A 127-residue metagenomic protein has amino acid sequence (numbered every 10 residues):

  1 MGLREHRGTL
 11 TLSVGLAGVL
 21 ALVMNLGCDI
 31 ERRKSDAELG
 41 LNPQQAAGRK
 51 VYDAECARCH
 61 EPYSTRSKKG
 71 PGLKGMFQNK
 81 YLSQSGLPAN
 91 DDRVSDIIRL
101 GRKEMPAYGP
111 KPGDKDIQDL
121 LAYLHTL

Functional and structural regions predicted by a protein language model:
G2-L16: Bacterial N-terminal signal peptides that target proteins for export
M24-G27: C-terminal motif of bacterial Sec signal peptides marking the signal peptidase cleavage site
D29-V51: Electrostatic cytochrome c docking/interface patches
E31-K34, T65-R66, T126-L127: Inter-heme linker and motif-flanking segments adjacent to c-type heme-binding CXXCH motifs in c-type cytochromes
Q45, R49, E61-D96: Gly/Gly-Pro-rich "capping" loops immediately C-terminal to redox-active cysteine motifs in periplasmic/lumenal
G48-P62, L120-L124: The canonical Cys-X-X-Cys-His
K68-M76, I97-L127: Axial heme c-ligation environment in periplasmic c-type cytochrome domains
